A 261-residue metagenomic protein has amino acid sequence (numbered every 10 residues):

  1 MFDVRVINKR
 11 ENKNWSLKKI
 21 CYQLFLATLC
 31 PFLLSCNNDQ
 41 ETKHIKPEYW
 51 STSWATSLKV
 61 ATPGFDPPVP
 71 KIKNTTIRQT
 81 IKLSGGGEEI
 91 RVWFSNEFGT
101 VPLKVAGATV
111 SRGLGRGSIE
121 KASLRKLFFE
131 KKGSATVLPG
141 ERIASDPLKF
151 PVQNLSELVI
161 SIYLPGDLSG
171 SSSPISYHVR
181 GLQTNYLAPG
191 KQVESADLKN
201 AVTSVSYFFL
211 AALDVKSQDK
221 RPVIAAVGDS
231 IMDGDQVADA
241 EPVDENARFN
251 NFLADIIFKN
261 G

Functional and structural regions predicted by a protein language model:
V4-L24: Bacterial N-terminal signal peptides that target proteins for export
R5, K19, S35-E41: Intrinsically disordered, low-complexity serine/threonine-rich segments
Q23-F32: Bacterial N-terminal signal peptides
L29, C36-V227, M232-P242, N246 (+1 more regions): N-terminal secretory targeting modules
F252-G261: Signal peptide-proximal N-terminal region of secreted/periplasmic/extracellular or secretory-lumen proteins
